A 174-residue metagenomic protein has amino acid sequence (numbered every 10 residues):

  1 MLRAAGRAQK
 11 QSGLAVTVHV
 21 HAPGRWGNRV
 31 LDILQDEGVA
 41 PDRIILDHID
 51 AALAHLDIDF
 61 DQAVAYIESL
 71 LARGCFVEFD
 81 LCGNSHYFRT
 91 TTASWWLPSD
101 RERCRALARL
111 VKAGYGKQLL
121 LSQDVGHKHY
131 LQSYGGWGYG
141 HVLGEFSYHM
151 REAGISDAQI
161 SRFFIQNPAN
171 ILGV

Functional and structural regions predicted by a protein language model:
M1-I58: Divalent metal-binding pocket/active-site signature
R7, L34-V39, Y66-G74, L110-G116: Acidic (Asp/Glu)-rich catalytic clusters
Q9, V77, D124, I160 (+1 more regions): Divalent metal-coordination and catalytic microenvironments
V16-V18, I44-D47, V77-F79, L119-Q123: Hydrophobic faces of well-ordered beta-strands that scaffold small-molecule active sites in alpha/beta enzyme cores
A22-G24, D50-A52, L81-S85, V125-H127: Active-site-proximal loop/turn and secondary-structure-junction residues that shape catalytic pockets, frequently
L46-A63, N84-L107: Active-site glycine- and acidic-residue-rich loops that bind and position anionic ligands or nucleotide-like cofactors
F79-L81, Y115-G136: Short acidic/histidine-rich active-site segments
H141-V174: Mid-to-C-terminal alpha-helical segments outside catalytic/metal-binding sites
